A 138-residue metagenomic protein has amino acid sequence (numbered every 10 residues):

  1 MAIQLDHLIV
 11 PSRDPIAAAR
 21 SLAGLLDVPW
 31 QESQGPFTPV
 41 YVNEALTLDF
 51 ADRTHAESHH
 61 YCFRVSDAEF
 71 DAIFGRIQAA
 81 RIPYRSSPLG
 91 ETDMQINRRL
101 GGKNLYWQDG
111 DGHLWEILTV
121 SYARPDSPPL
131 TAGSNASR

Functional and structural regions predicted by a protein language model:
M1-A17, Y61, S121-R138: N-terminal beta-strand motif that seeds the catalytic metal site of vicinal oxygen chelate
A2, I9-L48, D52-T54: Core segments of cupin and vicinal oxygen chelate
L5-R13, T54-A80, K103-Q108: Vicinal oxygen chelate
L25, L46, R76, S121-Y122 (+1 more regions): Short, glycine/charged-enriched secondary-structure capping and boundary segments
Q31, A51, F74, I96-R98: Short histidine-centered beta-strand/loop micro-motifs that create catalytic or ligand/metal-coordination sites
L46-L48, H59, W115: Short beta-strand segments
A80-R138: Vicinal oxygen chelate
